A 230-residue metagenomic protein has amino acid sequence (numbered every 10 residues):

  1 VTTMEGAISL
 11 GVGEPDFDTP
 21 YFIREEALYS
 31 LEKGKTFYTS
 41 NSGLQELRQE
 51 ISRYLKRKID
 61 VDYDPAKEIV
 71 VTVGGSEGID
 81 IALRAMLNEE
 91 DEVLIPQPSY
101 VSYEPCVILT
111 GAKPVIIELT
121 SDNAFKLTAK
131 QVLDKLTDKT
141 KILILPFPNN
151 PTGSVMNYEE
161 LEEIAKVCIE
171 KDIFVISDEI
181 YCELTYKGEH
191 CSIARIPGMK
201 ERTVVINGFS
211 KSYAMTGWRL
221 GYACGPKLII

Functional and structural regions predicted by a protein language model:
V1-G74, I81: N-terminal small-domain helix-loop-helix segment of the aminotransferase-like
M4, T110, E170-K171: Helix C-cap/helix->beta junction micro-motif
L10, L143, D178, T203-I206 (+1 more regions): Structural scaffold positions in well-ordered secondary structure
D62-I69, E89-E92, K139, K200-T203: Short acidic capping loops at alpha-helix termini that bridge into adjacent secondary structure
A85-V107: Conserved PLP-anchoring active-site segment centered on the Schiff-base-forming lysine
L109-V115: A short helix-loop-beta submotif of the ANL/AMP-binding
V115, L119-K187: Active-site phosphate-binding strand-loop segment of PLP-dependent enzymes
R195-I230: Conserved core segment of the aminotransferase class I/II
